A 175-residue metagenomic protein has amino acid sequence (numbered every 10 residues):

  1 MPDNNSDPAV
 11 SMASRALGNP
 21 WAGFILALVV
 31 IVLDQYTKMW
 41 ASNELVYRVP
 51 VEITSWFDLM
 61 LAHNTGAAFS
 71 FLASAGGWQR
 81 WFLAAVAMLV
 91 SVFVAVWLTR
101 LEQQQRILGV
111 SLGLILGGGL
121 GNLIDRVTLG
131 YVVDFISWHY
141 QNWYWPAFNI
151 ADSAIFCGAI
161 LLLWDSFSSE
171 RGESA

Functional and structural regions predicted by a protein language model:
M1-A175: Alpha-helical transmembrane bundles and membrane-interface segments of multipass inner-membrane proteins
